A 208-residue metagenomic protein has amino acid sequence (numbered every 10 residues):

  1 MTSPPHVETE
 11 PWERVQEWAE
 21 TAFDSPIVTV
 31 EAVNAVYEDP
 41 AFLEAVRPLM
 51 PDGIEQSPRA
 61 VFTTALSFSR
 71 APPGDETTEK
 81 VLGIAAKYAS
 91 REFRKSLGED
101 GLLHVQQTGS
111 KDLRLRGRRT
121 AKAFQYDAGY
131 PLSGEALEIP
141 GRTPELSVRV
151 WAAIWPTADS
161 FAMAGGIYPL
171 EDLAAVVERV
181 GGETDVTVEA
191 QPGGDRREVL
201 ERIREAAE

Functional and structural regions predicted by a protein language model:
P4-A19, D195-E208: Short conserved aromatic/hydrophobic patches within beta-strands of well-structured domains
E10-E92, R116: Secretory pathway targeting signatures of secreted, lumenal, and periplasmic proteins
P26-I27, F42-I54, P131-P144, L173-A190: Low-complexity, polar-biased intrinsically disordered regions enriched in Pro/Ser/Thr/Gly
L66-R70, A128-G134, I154, Y168-L170: Beta-strand elements of well-folded, non-transmembrane domains
Y88-W151: Signature of long, low-cysteine stretches enriched in small and polar/charged residues
S147-E171: Extended hydrophobic
M163-E208: Surface-exposed amphipathic alpha-helical segments
